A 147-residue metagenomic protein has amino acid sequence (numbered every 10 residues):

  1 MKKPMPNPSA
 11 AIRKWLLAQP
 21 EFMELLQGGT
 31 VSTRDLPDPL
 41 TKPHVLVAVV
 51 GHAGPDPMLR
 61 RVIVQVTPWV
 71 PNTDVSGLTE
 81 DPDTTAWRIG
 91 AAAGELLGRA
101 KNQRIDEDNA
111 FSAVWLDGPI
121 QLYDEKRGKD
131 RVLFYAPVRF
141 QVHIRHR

Functional and structural regions predicted by a protein language model:
M1-Q27, A48-R147: Charged, amphipathic alpha-helical segments and their flanking helix caps
V31-R34, K42-P43: N-terminal, polar/charged subdomain of small-to-medium soluble alpha/beta proteins
D35-P39, G54-P57: Short secondary-structure boundary/capping segments within folded domains
L40-V50: A short, hydrophobic beta-strand-centered structural micro-motif
